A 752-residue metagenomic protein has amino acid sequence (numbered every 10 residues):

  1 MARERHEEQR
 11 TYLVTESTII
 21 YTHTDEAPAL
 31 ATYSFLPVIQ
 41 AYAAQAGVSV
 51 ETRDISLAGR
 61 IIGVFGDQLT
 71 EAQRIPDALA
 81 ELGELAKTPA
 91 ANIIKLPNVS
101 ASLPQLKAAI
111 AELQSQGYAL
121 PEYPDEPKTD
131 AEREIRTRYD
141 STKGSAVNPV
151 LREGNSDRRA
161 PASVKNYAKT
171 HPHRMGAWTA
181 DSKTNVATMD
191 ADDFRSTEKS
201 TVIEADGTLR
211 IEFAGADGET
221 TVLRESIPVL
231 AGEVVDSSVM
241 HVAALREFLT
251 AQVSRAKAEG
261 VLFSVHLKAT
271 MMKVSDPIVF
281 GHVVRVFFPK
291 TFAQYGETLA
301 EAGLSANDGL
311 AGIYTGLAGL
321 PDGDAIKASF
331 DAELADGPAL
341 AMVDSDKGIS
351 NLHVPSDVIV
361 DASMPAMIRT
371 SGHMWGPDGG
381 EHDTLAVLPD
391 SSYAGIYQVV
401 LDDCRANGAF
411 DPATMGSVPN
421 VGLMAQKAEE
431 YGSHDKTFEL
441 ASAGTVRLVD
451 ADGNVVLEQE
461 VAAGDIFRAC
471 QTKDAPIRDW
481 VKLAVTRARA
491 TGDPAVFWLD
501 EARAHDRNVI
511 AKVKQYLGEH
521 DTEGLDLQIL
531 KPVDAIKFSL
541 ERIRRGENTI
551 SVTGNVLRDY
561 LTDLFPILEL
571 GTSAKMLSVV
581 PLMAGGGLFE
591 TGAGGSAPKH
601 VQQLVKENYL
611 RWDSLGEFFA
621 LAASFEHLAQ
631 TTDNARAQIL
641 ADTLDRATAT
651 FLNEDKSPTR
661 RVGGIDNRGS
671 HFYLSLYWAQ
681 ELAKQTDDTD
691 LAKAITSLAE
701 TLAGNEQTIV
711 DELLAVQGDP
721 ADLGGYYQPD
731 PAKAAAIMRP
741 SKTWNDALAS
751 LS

Functional and structural regions predicted by a protein language model:
E8-G281, K290-K512, Y516, H520-F538 (+4 more regions): Extended, well-ordered protein cores
D633-N634, D687-K693: Structural helix-adjacent loops and short alpha-helical linkers that scaffold large soluble proteins
E654, R661-G669, S697, P720-L723 (+2 more regions): Terminal, compositionally biased segments used for targeting/anchoring and flexible tails
W678-D687: Short, charged/polar, low-complexity loop and linker segments that flank or interrupt alpha-helical bundles
A692-E700: Short, charged, amphipathic alpha-helical segments
V710-Y726: A glycine-biased, small/acidic residue-tolerant capping/turn segment at secondary-structure junctions
P729-S752: C-terminal accessory extensions/subdomains outside the catalytic/core fold
